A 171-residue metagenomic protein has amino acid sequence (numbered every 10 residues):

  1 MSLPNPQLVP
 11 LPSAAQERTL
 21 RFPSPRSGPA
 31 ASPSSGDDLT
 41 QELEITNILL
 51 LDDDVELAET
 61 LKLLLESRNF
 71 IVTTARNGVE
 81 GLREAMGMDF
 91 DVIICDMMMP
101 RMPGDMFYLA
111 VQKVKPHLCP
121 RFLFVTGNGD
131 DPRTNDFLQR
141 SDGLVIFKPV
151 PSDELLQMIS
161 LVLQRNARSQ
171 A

Functional and structural regions predicted by a protein language model:
M1-N47, P151-A171: Non-catalytic signal-transmission and effector/linker regions of two-component phosphorelay proteins
A58, P100-R101, D130: The feature encodes the CheY-like receiver
E59-S67: Charged docking surfaces used in two-component/phosphorelay signaling
N69-R76, E84: Short hydrophobic/Thr-rich beta-strand motif most characteristic of the beta2 strand and flanking loop of CheY-like
R76-E80, P103-F107: Acidic catalytic/metal-coordinating carboxylates
D96: Active-site residues of response regulator receiver
P100, K148-P149: A Lys-centered signature of the CheY-like receiver
V125-T126: Hydrophobic/aromatic residues positioned on beta-strands within the core alpha/beta folds
